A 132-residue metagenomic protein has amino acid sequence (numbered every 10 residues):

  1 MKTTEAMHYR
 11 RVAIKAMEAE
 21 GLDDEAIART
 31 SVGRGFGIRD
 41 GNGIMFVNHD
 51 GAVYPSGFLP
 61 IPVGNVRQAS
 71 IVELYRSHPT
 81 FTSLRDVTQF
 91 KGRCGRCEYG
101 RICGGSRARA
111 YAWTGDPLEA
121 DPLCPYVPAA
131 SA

Functional and structural regions predicted by a protein language model:
M1-I27, A52-G104, R109: C-terminal accessory region of radical SAM enzymes
D24-F36: Short, basic/aromatic recognition patches
I38-N42: Short, small/polar residue-rich loop motifs at catalytic or cofactor-binding pockets
V47-N48: Short, acidic, Ser/Thr-enriched surface-loop or helix-capping motifs
R85-D86, E119-A132: Short Fe-S-cluster ligation motifs
A112-L118: Short linker/helix segments within small regulatory modules
